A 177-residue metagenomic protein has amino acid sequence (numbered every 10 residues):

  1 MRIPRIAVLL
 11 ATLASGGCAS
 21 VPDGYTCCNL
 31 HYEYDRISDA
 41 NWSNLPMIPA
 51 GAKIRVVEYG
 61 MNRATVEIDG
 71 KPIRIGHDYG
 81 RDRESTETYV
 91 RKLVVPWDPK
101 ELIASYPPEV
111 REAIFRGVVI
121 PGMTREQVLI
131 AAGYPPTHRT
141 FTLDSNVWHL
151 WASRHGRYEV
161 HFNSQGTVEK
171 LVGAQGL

Functional and structural regions predicted by a protein language model:
M1-R2, E109: Hydrophobic alpha-helical segments, principally membrane-spanning helices and signal/leader peptides
R2-L9: Sec-dependent signal peptide recognition, specifically the positively charged N-region followed immediately by
A14-G17: C-terminal motif of bacterial Sec signal peptides marking the signal peptidase cleavage site
A19-L177: Residues within mature, well-folded domains
